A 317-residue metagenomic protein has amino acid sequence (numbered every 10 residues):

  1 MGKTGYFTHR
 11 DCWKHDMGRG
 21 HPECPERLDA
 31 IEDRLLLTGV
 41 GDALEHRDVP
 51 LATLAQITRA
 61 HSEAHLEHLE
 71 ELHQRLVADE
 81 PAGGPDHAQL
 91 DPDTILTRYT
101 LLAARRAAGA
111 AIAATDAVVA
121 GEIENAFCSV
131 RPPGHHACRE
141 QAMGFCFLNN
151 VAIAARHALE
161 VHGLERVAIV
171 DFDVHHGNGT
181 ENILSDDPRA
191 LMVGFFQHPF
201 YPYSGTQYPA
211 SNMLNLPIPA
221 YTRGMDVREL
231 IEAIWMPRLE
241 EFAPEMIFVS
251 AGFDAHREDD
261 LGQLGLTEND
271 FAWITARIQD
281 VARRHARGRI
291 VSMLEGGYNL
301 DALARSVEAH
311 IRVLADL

Functional and structural regions predicted by a protein language model:
M1-L317: HDAC/HDAC-like amidohydrolase catalytic core signature
